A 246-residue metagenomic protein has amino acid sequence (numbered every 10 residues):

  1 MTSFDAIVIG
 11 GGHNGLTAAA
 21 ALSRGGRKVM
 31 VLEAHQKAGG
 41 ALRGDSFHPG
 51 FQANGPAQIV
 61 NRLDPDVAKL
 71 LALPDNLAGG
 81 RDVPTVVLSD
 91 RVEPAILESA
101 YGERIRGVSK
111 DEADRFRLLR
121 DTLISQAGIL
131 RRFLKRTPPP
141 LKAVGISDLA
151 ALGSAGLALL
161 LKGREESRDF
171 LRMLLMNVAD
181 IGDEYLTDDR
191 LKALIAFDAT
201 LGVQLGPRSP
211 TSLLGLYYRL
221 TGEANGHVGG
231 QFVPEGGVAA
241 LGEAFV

Functional and structural regions predicted by a protein language model:
T2-V144: N-terminal glycine-rich phosphate/pyrophosphate-binding loop and immediately adjacent elements
I124-V246: Active-site/ligand-binding neighborhood in enzyme catalytic cores
